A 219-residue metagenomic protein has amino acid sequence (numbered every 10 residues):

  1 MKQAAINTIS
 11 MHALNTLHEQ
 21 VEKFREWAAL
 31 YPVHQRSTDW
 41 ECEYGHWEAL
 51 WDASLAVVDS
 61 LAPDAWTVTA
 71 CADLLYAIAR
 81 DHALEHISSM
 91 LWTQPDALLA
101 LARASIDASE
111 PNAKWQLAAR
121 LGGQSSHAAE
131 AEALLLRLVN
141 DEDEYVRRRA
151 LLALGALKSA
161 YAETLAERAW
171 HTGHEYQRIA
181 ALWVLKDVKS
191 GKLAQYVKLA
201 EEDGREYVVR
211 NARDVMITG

Functional and structural regions predicted by a protein language model:
K2-A129: Extended repeat-based scaffolds of very large eukaryotic assembly and lipid-transport proteins
P63-A72, T93-D107, S126-N140, S159-H171 (+1 more regions): Amphipathic alpha-helical scaffolding segments comprising HEAT/armadillo-like alpha-solenoid repeats
A83-L84, K114, R147, R178 (+1 more regions): Residue-level detector of extended alpha-helical repeat arrays and alpha-solenoid scaffolds
L101, Q116-L117, L134, R149 (+4 more regions): Alpha-solenoid helical repeat scaffolds
S109-E110, E142-D143, G173-H174, G204-E206: Short inter-helical turns and helix N-cap capping residues of alpha-solenoid HEAT/ARM repeat scaffolds
A194-E201, V209-G219: Leucine-rich solenoid repeat scaffolds
